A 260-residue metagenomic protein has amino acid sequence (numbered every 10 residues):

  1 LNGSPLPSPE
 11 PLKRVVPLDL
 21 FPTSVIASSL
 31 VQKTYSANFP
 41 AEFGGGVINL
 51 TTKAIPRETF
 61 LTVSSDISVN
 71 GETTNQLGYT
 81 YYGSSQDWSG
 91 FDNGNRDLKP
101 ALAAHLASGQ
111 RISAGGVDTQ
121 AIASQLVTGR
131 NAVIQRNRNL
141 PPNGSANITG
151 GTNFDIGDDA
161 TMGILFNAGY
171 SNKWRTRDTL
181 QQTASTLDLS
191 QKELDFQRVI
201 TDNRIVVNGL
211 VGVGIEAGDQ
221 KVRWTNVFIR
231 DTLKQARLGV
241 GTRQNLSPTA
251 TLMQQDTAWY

Functional and structural regions predicted by a protein language model:
L1-G3, D219: Residue-level detection of beta-strand-connecting loop/turn positions
S4-K33, K53, T80-G83: Short acidic/polar hinge/loop motifs at secondary-structure boundaries that mediate gating or recognition
P7, Y35-F39, P56-R57, N70-E72 (+1 more regions): Short beta-strands and strand-coil junctions in structured, solvent-facing domains, enriched
P11-L12, V31-Q32, G129-I134, S190-Q197 (+1 more regions): Extracytoplasmic loops and strand-loop junctions of Gram-negative outer membrane beta-barrel proteins
V16-L20, F43-S65: N-terminal periplasmic accessory domains that precede and gate Gram-negative outer-membrane beta-barrel machines
G71-R111: A surface-exposed, glycine/aromatic-enriched loop/edge motif typical of exported proteins
Y82-D92, A184-E193, R243-T251: Surface-exposed loop/turn segments flanking beta-strands in extracellular/periplasmic regions
H105-L238, W259: Transmembrane beta-barrel wall of Gram-negative outer-membrane proteins
